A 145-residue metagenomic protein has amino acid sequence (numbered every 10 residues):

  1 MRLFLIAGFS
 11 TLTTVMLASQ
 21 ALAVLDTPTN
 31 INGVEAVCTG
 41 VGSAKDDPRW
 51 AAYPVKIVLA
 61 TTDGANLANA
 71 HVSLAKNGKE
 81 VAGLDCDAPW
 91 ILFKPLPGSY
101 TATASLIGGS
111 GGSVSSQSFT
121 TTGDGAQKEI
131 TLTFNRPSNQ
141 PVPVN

Functional and structural regions predicted by a protein language model:
M1-I6: Positively charged n-region of N-terminal signal peptides that target proteins for export
S10-T11, A21: Cleavable N-terminal signal peptides
M16-Q20: N-terminal signal peptide c-region/cleavage motif recognized by signal peptidases
L22-A70, L74, I107-N145: Primarily secretory-pathway and cell-envelope proteins
L74-V81: Extended, solvent-exposed segments with strong compositional bias
V81-D87: Short beta-strand segments within Ig-like beta-sandwich modules, predominantly Fibronectin type-III
A88-K94: Short, surface-exposed beta-strand/beta-hairpin micro-motifs centered on an aromatic residue
G98-A104: A short tyrosine-centered beta-strand micro-motif
